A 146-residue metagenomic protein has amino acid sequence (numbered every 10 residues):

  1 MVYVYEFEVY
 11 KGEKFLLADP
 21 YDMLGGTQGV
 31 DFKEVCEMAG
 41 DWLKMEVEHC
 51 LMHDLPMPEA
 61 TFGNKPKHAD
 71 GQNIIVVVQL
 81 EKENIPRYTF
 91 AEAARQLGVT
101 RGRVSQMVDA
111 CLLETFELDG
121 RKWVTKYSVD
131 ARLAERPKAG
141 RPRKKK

Functional and structural regions predicted by a protein language model:
M1-K14, D19, D41: N-terminal segment of the canonical double-stranded RNA-binding domain
M1-V4, M38-D109, E114-R121, K145-K146: Short, charged, surface-exposed hinge/linker loops at domain edges that act as mobile lids or interdomain connectors
A18, V35, V104: Hydrophobic pocket/interface hotspot
D19-M23, Y127-V129: Secondary-structure transition/turn motif
D22-E34: A short, exposed loop/beta-hairpin motif centered on an aromatic-Gly-Thr core
K33-M38, D130, A134: Short amphipathic alpha-helices within nucleic acid-binding modules
L113-K138: Short helix-start
K138-K144: Arg/Lys-rich, glycine/proline-spaced intrinsically disordered segments in nuclear chromatin/transcription regulators
